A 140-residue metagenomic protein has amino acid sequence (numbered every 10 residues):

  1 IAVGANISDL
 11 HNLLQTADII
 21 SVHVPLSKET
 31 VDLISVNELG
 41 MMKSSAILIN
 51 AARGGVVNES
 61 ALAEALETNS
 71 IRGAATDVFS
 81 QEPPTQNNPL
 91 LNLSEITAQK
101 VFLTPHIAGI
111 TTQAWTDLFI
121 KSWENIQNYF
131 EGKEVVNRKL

Functional and structural regions predicted by a protein language model:
I1-S44: Rossmann-like dinucleotide/phosphate-binding beta-alpha-beta segment
S27, N50-A51: A generic structural signal for short
S45, A51-L140: Rossmann-like dinucleotide-binding domain for NAD(H)/NADP(H)
